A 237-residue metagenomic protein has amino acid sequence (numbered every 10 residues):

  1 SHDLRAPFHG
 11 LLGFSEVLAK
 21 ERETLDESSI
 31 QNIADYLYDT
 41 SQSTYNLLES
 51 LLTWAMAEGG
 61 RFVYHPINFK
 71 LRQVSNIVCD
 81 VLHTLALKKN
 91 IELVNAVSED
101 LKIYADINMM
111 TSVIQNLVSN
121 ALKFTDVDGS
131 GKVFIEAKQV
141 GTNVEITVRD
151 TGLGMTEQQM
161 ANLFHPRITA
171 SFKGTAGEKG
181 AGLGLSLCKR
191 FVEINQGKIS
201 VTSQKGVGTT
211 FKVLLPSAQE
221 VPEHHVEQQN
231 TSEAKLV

Functional and structural regions predicted by a protein language model:
D39-T44: Short alpha-helical segment of the dimerization/phosphotransfer core of two-component systems
A55-P66: Helix-loop junction within the histidine kinase core
H65-K70, L87, E92-K102: Conserved catalytic submotifs in the C-terminal HATPase_c
L71, G154-N162: Short helix N-cap motif at coil->helix boundaries in the Bergerat
K132-T142: Short beta-strand/loop element within the Bergerat-fold HATPase_c
G184, C188: Short alpha-helical Gxxx[C/S/T] motif in the catalytic ATP-binding
